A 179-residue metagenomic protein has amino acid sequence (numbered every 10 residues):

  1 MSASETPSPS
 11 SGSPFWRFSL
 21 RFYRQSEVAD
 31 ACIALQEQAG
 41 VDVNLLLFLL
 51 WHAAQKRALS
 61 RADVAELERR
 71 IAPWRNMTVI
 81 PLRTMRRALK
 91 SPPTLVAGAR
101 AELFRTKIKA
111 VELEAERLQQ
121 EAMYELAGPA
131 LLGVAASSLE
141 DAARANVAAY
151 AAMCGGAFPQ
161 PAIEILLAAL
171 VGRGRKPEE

Functional and structural regions predicted by a protein language model:
M1-Q25, I80-R83, R87-S91: An acidic intrinsically disordered interaction segment
S2, W16-L20, R24-S26, G156 (+1 more regions): Acidic, glycine/proline-rich low-complexity segments that act as flexible tails and inter-domain linkers
V28-A72: N-terminal interaction modules that seed assembly of large macromolecular complexes
A31, V41-L47, T78-P81, R100 (+2 more regions): Residue-level detector of well-ordered alpha-helical segments, enriched for hydrophobic/aromatic packing positions
G40-N44, H52-R57, R75, L113-E116 (+3 more regions): Short alpha-helix boundary/capping elements
L59-A65, R83-V96: Short acidic alpha-helical/loop segments enriched in Asp/Glu that coordinate divalent cations
E66-P81, A148-C154: Short, mixed-charge aromatic SLiMs
A88-A169: A charged, amphipathic interaction segment
